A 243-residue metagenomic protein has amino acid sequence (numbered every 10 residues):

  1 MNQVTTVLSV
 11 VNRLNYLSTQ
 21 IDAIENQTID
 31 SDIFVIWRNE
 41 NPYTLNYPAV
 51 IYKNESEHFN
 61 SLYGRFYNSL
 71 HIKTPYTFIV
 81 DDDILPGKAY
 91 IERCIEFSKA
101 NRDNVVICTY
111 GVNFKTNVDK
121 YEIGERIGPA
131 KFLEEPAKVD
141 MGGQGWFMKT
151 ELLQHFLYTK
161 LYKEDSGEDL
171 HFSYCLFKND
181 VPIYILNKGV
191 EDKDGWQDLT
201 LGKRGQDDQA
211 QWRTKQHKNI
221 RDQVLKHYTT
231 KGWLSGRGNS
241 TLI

Functional and structural regions predicted by a protein language model:
V4, S9, N15-Q20, Y158-I243: C-terminal catalytic/acceptor-binding lobe
L14-L17, E40-N46, K115-N117: Short, charged/polar "capping" segments at the starts of alpha-helices and the immediately preceding loops
D22-D32: Short, acidic, metal-binding catalytic loop of nucleotide-sugar glycosyltransferases
R38, V80-D82: Active-site acidic Asp-centered loop
N39-I72: Active-site-proximal specificity loops/subdomain of glycosyltransferases
L62, F66, I91, S166-S173: Conserved glycosyltransferase catalytic-site signature
S69, L85-L161: Conserved catalytic core of nucleotide-sugar-dependent glycosyltransferases
T77: Short aromatic/hydrophobic "clamp" motif used to bind/position activated sugar donors
